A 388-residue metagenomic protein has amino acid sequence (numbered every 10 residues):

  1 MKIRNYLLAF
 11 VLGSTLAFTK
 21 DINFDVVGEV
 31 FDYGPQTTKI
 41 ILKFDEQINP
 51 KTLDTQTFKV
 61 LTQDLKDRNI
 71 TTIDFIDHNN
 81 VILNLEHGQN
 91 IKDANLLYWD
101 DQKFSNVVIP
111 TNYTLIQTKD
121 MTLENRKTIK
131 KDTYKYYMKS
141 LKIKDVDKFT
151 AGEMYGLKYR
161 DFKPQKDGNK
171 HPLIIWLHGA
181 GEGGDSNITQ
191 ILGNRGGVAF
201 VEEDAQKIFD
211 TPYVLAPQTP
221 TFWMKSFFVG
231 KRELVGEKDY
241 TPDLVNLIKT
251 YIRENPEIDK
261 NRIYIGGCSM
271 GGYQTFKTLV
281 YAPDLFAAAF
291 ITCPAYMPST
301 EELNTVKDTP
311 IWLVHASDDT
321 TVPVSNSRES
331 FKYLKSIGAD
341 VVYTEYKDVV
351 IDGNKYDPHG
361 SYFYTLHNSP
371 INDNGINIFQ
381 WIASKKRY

Functional and structural regions predicted by a protein language model:
A9-T19: Hydrophobic h-region of N-terminal signal peptides that target proteins for export in Gram-negative bacteria
F18-K43, I48, T62-H171: A domain-start/cap signature at the N-terminus of enzymes
Q165-N169, F227-S269: Gly/Ser-rich "nucleophile elbow"/oxyanion-hole loop immediately N-terminal to the catalytic nucleophile in hydrolases
L173, A180-P242: Active-site machinery of serine-nucleophile hydrolases
I175-L177, T292: Alpha/beta-hydrolase
L177-G179, H315-A316: The conserved beta1-alpha1 loop
I252-T305: Primarily recognizes the serine-hydrolase "nucleophile elbow" in alpha/beta-hydrolase and SGNH/GDSL folds
W312-V314, D318-T321, S325-R328, K332-Y388: C-terminal catalytic histidine-bearing segment of alpha/beta-hydrolase fold enzymes
